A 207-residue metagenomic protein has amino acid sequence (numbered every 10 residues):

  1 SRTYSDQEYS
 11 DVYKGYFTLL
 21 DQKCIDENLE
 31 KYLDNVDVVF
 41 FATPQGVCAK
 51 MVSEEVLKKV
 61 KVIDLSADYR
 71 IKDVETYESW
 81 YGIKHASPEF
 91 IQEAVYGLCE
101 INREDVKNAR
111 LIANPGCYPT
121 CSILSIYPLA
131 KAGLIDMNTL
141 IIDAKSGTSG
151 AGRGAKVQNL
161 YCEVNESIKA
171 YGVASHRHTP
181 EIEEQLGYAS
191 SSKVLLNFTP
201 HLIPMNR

Functional and structural regions predicted by a protein language model:
S1-V173: N-terminal Rossmann-like NAD(P) cofactor-binding subdomain of oxidoreductases, focused on the glycine-rich
I135, G150-R207: Charged docking surfaces used in two-component/phosphorelay signaling
